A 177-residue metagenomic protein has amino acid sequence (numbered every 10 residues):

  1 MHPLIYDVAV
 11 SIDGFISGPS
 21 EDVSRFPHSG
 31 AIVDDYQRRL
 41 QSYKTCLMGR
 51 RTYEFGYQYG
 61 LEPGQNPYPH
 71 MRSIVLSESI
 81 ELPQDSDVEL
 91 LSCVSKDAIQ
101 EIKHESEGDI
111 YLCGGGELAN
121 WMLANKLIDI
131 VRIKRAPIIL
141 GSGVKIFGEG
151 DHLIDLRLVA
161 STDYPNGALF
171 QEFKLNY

Functional and structural regions predicted by a protein language model:
M1-Y177: Enzymes that bind and transform nitrogen-containing heteroaromatic metabolites
